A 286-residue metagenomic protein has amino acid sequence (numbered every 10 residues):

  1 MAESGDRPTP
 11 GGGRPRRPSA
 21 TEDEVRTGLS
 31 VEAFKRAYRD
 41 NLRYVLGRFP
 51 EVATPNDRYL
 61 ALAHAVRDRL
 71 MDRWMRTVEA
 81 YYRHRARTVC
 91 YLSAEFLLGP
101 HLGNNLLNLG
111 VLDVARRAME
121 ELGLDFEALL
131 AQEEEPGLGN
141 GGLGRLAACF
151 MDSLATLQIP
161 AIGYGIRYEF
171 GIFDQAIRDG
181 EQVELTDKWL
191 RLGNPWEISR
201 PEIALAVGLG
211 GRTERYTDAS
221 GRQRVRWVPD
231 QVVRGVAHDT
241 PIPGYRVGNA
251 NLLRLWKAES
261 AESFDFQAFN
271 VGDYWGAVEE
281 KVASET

Functional and structural regions predicted by a protein language model:
A2-T286: A conserved ligand/cofactor-binding region detector
